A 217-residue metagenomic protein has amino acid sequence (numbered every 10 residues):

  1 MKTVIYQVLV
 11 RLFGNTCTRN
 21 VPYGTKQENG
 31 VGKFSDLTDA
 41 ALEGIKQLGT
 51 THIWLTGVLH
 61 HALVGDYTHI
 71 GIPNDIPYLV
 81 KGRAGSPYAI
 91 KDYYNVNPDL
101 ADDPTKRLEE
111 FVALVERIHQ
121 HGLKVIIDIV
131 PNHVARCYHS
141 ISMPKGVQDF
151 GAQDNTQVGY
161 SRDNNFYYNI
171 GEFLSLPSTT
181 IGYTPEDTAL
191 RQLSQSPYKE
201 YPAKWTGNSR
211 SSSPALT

Functional and structural regions predicted by a protein language model:
T3, R11-T51, G57-T217: Substrate-binding/active-site clefts of carbohydrate-active enzymes
